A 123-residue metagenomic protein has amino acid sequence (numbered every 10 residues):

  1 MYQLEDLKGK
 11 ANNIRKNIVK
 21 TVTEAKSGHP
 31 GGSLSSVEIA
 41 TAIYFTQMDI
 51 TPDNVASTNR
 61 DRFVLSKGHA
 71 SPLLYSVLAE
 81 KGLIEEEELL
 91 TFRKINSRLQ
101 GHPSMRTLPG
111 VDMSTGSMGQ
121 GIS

Functional and structural regions predicted by a protein language model:
M1-I14: N-terminal hydrophobic or amphipathic helices/low-complexity stretches enriched in small/hydrophobic/Pro/Gly
Q3, E24-A25, N59: Residue-level detector of alpha-helix boundaries and kinks
A11-S27: N-terminal capping segment at the start of a domain
I18-T21, S33-S123: Cofactor-binding active-site loop characterized by glycine-rich and histidine/acidic residues
P30: Histidine-centered catalytic micro-motifs
